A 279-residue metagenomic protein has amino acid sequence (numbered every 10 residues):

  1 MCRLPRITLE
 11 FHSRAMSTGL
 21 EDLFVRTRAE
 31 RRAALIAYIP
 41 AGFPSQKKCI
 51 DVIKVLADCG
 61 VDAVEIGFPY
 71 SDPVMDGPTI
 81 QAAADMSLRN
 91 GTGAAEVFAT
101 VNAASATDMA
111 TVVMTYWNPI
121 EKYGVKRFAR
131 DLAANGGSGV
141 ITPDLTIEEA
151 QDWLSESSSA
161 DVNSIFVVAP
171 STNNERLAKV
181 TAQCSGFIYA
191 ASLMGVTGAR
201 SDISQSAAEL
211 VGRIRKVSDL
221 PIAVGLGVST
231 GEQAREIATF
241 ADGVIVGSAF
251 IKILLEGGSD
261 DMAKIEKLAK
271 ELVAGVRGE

Functional and structural regions predicted by a protein language model:
F11, A15-I36, N102: N-terminal amphipathic alpha-helix/helix-capping segment at the start of soluble metabolic enzymes
S17-E21, D72-T79, T92-A99, E121-K126 (+5 more regions): Active-site-adjacent beta->alpha loops and helix N-cap segments on the catalytic face of soluble alpha/beta enzymes
C49-K54, N173-T181, V228-V244: Catalytic cores of alpha/beta
I66-S71, G139-I141, T146, A190-G198 (+1 more regions): Glycine-rich phosphate-binding active-site loops on the catalytic face of alpha/beta enzymes
T79-V112, E156-I165, A169, S206-L220 (+1 more regions): Alpha-helix-loop-beta-strand connector modules within alpha/beta enzyme cores
A82, V167, L177-K216, I253-L255: Glycine/Thr-rich beta-alpha phosphate-binding loop at enzyme active sites
N90-G91, G137-E149, N163-T172: Catalytic beta/alpha-barrel core
V97, G212-L220, S229-E279: Alpha/beta catalytic cores of nucleotide-metabolism and tRNA/nucleoside-modifying enzymes
